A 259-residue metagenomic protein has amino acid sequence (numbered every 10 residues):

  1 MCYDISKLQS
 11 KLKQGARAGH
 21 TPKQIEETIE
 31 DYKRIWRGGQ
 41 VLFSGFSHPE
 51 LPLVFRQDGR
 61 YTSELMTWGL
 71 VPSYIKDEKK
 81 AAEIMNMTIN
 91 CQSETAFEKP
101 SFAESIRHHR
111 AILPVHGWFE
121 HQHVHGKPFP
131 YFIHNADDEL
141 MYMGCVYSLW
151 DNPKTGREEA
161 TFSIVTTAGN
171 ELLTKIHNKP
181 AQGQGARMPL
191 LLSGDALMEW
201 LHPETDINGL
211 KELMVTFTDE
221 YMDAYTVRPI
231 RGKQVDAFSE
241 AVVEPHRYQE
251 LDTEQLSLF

Functional and structural regions predicted by a protein language model:
M1-F259: Short linear sequence motif anchored by a di-proline
